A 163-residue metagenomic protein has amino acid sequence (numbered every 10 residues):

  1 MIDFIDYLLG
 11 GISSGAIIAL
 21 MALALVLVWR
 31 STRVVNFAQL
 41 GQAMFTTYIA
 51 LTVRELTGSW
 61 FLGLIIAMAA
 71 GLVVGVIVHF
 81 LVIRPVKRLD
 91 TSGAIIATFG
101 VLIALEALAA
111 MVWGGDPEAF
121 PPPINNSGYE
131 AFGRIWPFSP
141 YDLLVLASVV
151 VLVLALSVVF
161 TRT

Functional and structural regions predicted by a protein language model:
M1-T32, F37-T163: Small-residue-rich transmembrane alpha-helical segments that form helix-helix packing/gating elements in polytopic
